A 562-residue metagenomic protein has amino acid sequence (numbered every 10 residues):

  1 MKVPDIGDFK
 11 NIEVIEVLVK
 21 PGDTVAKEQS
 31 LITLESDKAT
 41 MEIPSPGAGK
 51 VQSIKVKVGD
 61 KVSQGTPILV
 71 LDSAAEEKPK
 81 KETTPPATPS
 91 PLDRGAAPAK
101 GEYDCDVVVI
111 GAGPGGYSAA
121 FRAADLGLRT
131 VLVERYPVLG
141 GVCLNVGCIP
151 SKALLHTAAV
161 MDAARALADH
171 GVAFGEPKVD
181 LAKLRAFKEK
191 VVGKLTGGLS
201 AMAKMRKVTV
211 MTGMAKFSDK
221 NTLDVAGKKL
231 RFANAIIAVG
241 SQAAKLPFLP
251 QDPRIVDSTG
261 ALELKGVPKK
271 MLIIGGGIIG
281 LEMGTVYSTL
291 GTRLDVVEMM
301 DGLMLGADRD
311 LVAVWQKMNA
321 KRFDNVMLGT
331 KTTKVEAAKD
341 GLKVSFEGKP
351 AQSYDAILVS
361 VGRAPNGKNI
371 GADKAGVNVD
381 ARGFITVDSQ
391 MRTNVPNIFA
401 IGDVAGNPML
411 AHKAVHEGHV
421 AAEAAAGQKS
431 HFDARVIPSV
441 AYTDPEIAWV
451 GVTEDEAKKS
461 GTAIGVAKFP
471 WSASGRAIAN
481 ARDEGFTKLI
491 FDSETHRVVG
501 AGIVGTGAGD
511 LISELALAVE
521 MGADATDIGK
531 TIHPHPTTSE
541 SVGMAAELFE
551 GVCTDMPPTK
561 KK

Functional and structural regions predicted by a protein language model:
M1-A75: Small cofactor-carrier domains centered on a conserved lysine used for covalent cofactor attachment
K27, K50, K57, V70-D106: Extreme N-terminal leader/targeting segments of oxidoreductases
G49, P86, P91-G95, E102-C105 (+10 more regions): Glycine-rich flavin
P89, C148, V239-R293, V297 (+4 more regions): Glycine-rich dinucleotide-binding loop and its adjacent helix/turn
V107-I110, A215, L230-G240, L272-I274 (+5 more regions): Short hydrophobic core segments
I110, A119, A124-Y136, V142 (+4 more regions): Flexible, glycine-rich terminal cap/loop adjacent to redox cofactors in electron-transfer oxidoreductases
G111-G115, P137, I274-G277, A307 (+1 more regions): Glycine-rich Rossmann-fold phosphate-binding loop(s) that bind the pyrophosphate of adenine dinucleotide cofactors
D252-K269, A351-A425: FAD-site-proximal beta/loop scaffold in flavoenzymes
